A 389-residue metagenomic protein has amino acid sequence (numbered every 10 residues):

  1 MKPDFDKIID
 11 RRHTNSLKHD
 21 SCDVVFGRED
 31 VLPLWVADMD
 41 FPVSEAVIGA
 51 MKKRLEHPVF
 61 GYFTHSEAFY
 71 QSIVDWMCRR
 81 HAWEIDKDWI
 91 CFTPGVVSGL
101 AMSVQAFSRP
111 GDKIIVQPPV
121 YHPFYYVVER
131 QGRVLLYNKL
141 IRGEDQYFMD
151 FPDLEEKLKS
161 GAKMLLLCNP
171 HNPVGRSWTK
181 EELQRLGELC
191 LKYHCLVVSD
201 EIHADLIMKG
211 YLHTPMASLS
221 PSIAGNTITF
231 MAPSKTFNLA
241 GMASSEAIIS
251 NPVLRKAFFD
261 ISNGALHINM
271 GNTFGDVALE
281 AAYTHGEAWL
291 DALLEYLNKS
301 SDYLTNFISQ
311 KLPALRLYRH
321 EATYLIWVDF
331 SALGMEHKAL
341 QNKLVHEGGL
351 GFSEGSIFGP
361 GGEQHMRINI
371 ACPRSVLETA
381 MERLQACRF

Functional and structural regions predicted by a protein language model:
M1-K18, G27-D30: Conserved PLP-binding active-site segment in aminotransferase class I/II-type PLP enzymes
P3, V25-L32, A37-K52, E84-D86 (+1 more regions): PLP-dependent class I/II
I8, L17, F60-Y62, M149 (+1 more regions): Short clusters of hydrophobic/aromatic residues that line enzyme substrate/ligand-binding pockets
L17-D20, W35: Exposed, low-complexity/repetitive linear segments and helix-based recognition motifs, biased toward charged/polar
C22-E29, D75, R79: Short aromatic-glycine motifs in intrinsically disordered, low-complexity regions
R54, F60-P94: Conserved N-terminal alpha-helix of the aminotransferase class I/II PLP-enzyme fold
